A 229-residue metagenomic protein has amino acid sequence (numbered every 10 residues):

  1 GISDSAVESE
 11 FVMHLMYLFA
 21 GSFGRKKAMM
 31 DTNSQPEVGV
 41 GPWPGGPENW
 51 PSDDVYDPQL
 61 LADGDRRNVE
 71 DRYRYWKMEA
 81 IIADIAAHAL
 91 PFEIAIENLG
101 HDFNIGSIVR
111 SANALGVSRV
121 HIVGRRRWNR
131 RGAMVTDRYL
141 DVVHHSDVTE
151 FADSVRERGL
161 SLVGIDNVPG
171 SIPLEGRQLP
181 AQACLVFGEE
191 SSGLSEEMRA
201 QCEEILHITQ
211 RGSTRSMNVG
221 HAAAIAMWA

Functional and structural regions predicted by a protein language model:
G1-M13: Extreme N-terminal basic, low-complexity initiation segments that serve as generic localization/processing leaders
E10, H14-F19, F23-A229: Post-transcriptional modification and biogenesis factors for structured RNAs of the translation apparatus
